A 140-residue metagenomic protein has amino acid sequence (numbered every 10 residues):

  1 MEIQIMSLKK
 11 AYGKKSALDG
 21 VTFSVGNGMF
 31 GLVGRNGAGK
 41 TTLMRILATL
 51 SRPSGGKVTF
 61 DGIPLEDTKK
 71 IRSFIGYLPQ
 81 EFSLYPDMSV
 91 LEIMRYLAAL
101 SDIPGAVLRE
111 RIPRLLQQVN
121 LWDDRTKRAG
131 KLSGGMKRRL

Functional and structural regions predicted by a protein language model:
K15-S16, K69: Short coil-to-beta microelement around the adenine-binding A-loop and adjacent beta1/P-loop entry of ABC ATPase
R35-G39: Walker A (P-loop) phosphate-binding loop of ABC-type ATPase nucleotide-binding domains
A48: Helix-to-loop junction immediately C-terminal to a conserved catalytic motif
G56-F74: Conserved ABC transporter NBD signature motif
R95, A99, A106-D124: Conserved ABC ATPase "signature" region
R128-G135: Conserved ABC ATPase signature
